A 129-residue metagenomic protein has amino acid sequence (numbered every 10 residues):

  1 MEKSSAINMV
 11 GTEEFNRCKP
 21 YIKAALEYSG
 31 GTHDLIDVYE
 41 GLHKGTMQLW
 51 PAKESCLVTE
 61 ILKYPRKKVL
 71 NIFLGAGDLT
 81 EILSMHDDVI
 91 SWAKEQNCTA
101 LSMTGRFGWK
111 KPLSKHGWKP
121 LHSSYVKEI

Functional and structural regions predicted by a protein language model:
M1-H33: Short amphipathic alpha-helix that is part of the acyltransferase structural core
L26-M47: Active-site rim helix/loop that mediates acceptor-substrate recognition in acyltransferases
H43-T80: Conserved donor-binding loop and adjoining core beta-sheet/short helix segment in diverse acyl/aminoacyl transferases
M47, K115-W118: Short glycine-aromatic motifs
P51-S55, E95-C98, K119-L121: Short glycine/proline-enriched coil/turn segments at helix->beta-strand junctions
K67-H116: Acyl-donor binding region in acyl/amide transferases
K119-I129: Conserved catalytic-core motifs of GNAT/GCN5-like acyltransferases
